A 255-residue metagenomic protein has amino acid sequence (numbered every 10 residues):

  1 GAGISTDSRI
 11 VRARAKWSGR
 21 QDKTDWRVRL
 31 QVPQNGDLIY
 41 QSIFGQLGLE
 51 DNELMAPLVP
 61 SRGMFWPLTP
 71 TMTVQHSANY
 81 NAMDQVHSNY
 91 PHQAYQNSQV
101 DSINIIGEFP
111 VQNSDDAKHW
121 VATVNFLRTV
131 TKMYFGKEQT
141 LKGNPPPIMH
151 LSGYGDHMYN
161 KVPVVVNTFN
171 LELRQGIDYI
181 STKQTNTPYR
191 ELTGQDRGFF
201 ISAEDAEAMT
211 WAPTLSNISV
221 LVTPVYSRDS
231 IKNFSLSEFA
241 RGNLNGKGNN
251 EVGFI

Functional and structural regions predicted by a protein language model:
G1-I255: Compositionally biased, intrinsically disordered low-complexity segments enriched in polar/Pro/Gly and often Gln
